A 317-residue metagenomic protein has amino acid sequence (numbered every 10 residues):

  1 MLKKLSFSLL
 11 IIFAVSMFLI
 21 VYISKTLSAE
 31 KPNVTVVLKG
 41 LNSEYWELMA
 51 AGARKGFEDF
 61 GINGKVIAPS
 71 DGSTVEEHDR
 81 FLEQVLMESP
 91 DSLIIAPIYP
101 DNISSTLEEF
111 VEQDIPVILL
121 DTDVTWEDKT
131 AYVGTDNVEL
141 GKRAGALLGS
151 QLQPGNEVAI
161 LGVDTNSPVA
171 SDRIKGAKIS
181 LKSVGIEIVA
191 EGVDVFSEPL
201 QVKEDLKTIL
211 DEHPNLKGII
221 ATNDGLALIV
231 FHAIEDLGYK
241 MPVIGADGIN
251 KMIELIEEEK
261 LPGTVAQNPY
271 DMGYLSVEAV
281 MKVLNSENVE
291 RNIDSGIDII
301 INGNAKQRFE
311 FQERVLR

Functional and structural regions predicted by a protein language model:
F7, D271, V277-R317: Hinge/cleft segment of the Venus flytrap/periplasmic-binding protein
F7-V21: Hydrophobic membrane-insertion alpha-helices, especially the h-region of bacterial N-terminal signal peptides
T35-G52, G56, F60, K65-D79 (+3 more regions): Extracytoplasmic "Venus flytrap"
Y45-I62, R80, L140-A144, P168-E187 (+4 more regions): Short, solvent-exposed amphipathic alpha-helices that sit in or adjacent to ligand/effector-binding or catalytic
E58-V75, E157-G162, L181-L200: Short beta-strand elements in bilobed, periplasmic/extracellular small-molecule ligand-binding domains
L93-V111, A177, V195-E254: Hydrophobic alpha-helical
P100-E139, L147, I249-P262: Flexible loop/hinge segments that line or gate small-molecule binding clefts
V133-V158, V202-K203, M252, Q267-N285: Hydrophobic alpha-helical segments within soluble ligand-binding/sensing domains
